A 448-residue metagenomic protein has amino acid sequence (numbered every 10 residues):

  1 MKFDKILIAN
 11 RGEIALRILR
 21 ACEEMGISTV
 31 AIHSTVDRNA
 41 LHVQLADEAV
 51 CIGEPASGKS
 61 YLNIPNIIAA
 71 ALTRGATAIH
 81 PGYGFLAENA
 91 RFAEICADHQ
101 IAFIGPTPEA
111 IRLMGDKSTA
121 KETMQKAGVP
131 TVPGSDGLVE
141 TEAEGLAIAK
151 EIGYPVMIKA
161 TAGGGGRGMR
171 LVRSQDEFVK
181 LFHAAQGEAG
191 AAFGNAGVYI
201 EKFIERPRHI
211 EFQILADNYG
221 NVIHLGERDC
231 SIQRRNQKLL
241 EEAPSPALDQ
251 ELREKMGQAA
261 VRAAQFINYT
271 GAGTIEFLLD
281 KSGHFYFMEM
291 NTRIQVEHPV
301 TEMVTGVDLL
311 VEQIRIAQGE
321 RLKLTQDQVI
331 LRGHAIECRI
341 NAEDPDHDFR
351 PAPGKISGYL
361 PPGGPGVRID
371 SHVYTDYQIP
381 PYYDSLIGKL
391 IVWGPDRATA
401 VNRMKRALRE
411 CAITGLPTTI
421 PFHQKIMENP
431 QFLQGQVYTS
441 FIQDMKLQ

Functional and structural regions predicted by a protein language model:
M1-A127, V139-A147: ATP-binding N-terminal substructure of ATP-dependent carboxylate-amine bond-forming enzymes
K2, I8-R17, A21-E24, A49 (+8 more regions): ATP-dependent carboxylate activation and anion-phosphoryl transfer catalytic cores that bind Mg-ATP to form
V30, H80, A102-I104, V132 (+3 more regions): Structural detector of well-ordered beta-strand residues that form the stable sheet scaffold of enzyme domains
P108, P133-G134: Diglycine-centered glycine-rich loop/turn motifs
I111-M114, M124, M157, M169 (+1 more regions): Methionine-biased hydrophobic packing positions in alpha-helices, especially within tandem helical repeat solenoids
T123-V132, Y154-P155: A polyampholytic, Gly/Pro-enriched intrinsically disordered region
I148-M157: Acidic/histidine-enriched active-site and ligand-binding environments that engage anionic O-linkages
